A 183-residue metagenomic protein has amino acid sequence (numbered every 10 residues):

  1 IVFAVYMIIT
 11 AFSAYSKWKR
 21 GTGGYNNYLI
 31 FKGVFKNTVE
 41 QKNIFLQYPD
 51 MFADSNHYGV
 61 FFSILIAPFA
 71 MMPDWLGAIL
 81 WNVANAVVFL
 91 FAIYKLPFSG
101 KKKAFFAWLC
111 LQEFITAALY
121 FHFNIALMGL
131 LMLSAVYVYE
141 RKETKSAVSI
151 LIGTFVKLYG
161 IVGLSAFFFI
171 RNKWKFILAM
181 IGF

Functional and structural regions predicted by a protein language model:
I1-T10, F105-L109, G182: Alpha-helical transmembrane segments
V2-P97: TM-lumen/periplasm interface segments of multi-pass membrane proteins, especially the first transmembrane helix
L80-V88, A126-S134, G153-I161, I181: Membrane-embedded alpha-helical segments of multi-pass membrane proteins, especially the transmembrane helices
I93-Y94, K102-L119: Transmembrane and membrane-interface helices of multi-pass, inner-membrane envelope-modifying transferases
A118-L127: Short acidic/glycine- and proline-prone juxtamembrane loop motifs at membrane-interface regions of multi-pass membrane
M132-K145: Membrane-interface transmembrane helices that cradle and orient dolichyl/undecaprenyl
T144-F168: Membrane-interface alpha helices of multi-pass inner-membrane proteins
I161-F183: Perimembrane helix-loop-helix junctions
